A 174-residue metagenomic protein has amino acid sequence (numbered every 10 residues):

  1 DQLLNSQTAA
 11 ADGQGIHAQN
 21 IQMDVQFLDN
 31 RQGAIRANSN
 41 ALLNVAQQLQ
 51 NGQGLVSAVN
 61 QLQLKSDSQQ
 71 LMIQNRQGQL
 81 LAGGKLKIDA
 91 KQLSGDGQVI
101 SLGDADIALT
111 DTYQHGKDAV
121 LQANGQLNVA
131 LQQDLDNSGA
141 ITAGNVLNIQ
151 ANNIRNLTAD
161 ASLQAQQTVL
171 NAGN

Functional and structural regions predicted by a protein language model:
D1, S6-I16, D29-R36, N51-S57 (+5 more regions): Short, T/G/N/S-enriched strand-turn elements that build extracellular solenoid repeat scaffolds
D1-L4, G15-V25, S39-A46, V56 (+8 more regions): Well-ordered beta-strand segments characteristic of repetitive beta-sheet solenoids
